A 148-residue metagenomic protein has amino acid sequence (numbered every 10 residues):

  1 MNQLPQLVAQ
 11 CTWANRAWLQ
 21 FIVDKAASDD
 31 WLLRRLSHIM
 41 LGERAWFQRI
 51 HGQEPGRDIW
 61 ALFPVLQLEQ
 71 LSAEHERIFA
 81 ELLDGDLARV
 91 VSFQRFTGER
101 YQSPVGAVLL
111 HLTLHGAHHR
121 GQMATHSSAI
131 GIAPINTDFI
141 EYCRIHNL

Functional and structural regions predicted by a protein language model:
M1-N2: Short, low-complexity N-terminal intrinsically disordered segments enriched in polar/charged residues
P5-I59, T97-L148: Short, contiguous alpha-helical
E54-R95: Helix-adjacent hinge/juxtasegments
